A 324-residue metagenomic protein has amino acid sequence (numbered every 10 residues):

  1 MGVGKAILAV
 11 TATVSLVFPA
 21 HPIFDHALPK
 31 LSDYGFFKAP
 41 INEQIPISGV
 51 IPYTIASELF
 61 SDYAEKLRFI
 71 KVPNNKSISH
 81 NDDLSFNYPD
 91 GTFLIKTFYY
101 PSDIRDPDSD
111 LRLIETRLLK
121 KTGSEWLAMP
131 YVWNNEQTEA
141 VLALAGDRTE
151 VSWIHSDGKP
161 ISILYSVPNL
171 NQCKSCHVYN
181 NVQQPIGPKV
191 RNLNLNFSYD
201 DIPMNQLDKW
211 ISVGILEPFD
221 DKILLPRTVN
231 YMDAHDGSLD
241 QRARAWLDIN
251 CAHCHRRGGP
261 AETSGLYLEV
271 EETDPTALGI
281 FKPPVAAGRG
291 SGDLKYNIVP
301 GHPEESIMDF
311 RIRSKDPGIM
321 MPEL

Functional and structural regions predicted by a protein language model:
M1-I7: Bacterial N-terminal signal peptides that target proteins for export
V10-A20: Hydrophobic h-region of N-terminal signal peptides that target proteins for export in Gram-negative bacteria
F18-K71: N-terminal pre-domain segments of enzymes
A20-P29, S85, I104-L324: Sequence context surrounding c-type heme c attachment/ligation sites in exported
I78-D83: Short alpha-helix capping/helix-loop boundary micro-motifs
Y88-G91: Short, well-ordered loop/turn sites that connect or cap secondary structure elements
